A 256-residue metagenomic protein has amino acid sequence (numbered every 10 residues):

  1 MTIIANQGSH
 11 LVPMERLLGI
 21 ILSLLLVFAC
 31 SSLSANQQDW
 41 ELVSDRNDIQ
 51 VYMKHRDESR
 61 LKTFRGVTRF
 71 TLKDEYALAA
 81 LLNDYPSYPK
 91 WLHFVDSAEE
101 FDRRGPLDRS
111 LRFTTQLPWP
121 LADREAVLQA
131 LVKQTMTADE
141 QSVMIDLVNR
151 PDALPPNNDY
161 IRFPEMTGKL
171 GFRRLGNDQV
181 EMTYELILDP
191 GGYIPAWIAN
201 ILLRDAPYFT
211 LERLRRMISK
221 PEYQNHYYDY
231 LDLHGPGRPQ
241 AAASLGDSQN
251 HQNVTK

Functional and structural regions predicted by a protein language model:
A5-G8, L26, S32: Compositionally biased non-globular segments, especially hydrophobic aliphatic-rich helices of signal peptides
A5-I21: Bacterial N-terminal signal peptides that target proteins for export
S9-V12, C30, L214: Hydrophobic alpha-helical elements and their junctions with loops/disorder across both membrane and soluble proteins
G19-A29: Bacterial N-terminal signal peptides
L33-K256: Eukaryotic helix-grip
